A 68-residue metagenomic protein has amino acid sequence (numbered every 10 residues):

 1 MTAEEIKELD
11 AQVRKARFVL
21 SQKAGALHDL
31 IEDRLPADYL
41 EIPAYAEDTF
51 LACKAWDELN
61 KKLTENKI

Functional and structural regions predicted by a protein language model:
M1-I31, K61: N-terminal acidic leader/helix
G25, D29-I68: Short, charge-rich amphipathic interface segments used for partner binding and complex assembly
